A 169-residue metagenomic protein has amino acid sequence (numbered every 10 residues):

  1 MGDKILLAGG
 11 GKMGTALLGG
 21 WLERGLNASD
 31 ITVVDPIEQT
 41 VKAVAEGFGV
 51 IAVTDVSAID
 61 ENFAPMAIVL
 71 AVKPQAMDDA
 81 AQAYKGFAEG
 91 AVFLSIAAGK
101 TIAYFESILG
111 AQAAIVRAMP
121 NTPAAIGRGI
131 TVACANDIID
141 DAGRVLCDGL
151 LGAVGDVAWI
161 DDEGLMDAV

Functional and structural regions predicted by a protein language model:
M1-A58, R128-G129: NAD(P)+-binding Rossmann beta1-loop-alpha1 motif at the extreme N-terminus of oxidoreductases
L7, V34, L70-A71, S95-I96 (+1 more regions): Active-site-adjacent beta-strand anchor residues
A16, A43, D79-A80, Y104 (+1 more regions): Phosphate- and divalent-cation-binding pockets in alpha/beta enzyme and binding domains that engage nucleotide-derived
L18-G19, D78, E106, D148: Predominant activation on well-ordered alpha-helical scaffold segments within soluble catalytic domains
G19-R24, V34, G47, F87 (+2 more regions): Change "in soluble alpha/beta enzymes" to "in soluble alpha/beta proteins
E38, F48, V56-A133, D137: Rossmann-like NAD(P)(H) cofactor-binding subdomain of soluble oxidoreductases
Y104-A114, I130-A168: Internal alpha-helical scaffold of NAD(P)-dependent oxidoreductase catalytic cores
